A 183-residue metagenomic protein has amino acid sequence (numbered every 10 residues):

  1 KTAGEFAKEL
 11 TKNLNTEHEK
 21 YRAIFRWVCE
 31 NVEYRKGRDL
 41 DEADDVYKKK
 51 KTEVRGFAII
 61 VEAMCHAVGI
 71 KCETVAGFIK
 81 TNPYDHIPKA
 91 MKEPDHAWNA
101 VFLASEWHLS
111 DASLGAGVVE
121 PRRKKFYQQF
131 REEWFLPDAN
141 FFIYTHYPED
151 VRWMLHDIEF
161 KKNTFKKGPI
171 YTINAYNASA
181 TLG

Functional and structural regions predicted by a protein language model:
K1-E53, I59-V68: Secondary-structure boundary elements
E5, E9, N31-E33, D45-V46 (+5 more regions): Residue-level preference for alpha-helix termini and adjacent loops
N15-T16, K20, M91, K161-K162: Generic detector of ordered secondary-structure context
V54-G56, V68-T74, Y171-G183: A broadly tuned "polar low-complexity/structure-edge" signature
I59-N140: Hydrophobic/aromatic-rich core segments of domains that either
E120-G183: Alpha-helical and coiled-coil interaction segments, frequently adjacent to or embedded within charge-biased
